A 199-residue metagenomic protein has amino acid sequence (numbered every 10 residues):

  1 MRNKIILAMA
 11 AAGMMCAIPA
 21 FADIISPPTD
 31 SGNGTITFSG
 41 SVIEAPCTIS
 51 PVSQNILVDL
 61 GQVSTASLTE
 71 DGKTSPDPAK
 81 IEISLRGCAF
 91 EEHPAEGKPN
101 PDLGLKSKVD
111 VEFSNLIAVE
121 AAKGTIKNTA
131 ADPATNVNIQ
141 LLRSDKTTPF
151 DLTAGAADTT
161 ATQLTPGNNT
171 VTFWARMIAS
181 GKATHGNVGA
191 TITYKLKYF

Functional and structural regions predicted by a protein language model:
R2-A8, A20-F199: Mature extracellular/passenger domains of Gram-negative fimbrial/pilin and adhesin proteins
M9-C16: Bacterial N-terminal signal peptides
